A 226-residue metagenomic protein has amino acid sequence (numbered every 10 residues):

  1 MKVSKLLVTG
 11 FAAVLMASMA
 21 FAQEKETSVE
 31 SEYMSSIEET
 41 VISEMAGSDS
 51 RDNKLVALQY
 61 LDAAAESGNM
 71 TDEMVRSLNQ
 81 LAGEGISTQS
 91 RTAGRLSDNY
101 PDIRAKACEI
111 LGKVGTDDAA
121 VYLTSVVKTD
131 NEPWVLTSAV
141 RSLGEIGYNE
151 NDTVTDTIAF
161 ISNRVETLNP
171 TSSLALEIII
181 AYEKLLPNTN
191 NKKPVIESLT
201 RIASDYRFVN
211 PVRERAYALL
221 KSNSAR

Functional and structural regions predicted by a protein language model:
M1-G10: Bacterial N-terminal signal peptides that target proteins for export
A17-M19: N-terminal signal peptide c-region/cleavage motif recognized by signal peptidases
F21-Q23: Boundary of Sec targeting at the N-terminus
K25-E32, D52-N69, A93-S97, P101-T116 (+4 more regions): Structural detector for internal amphipathic alpha-helices that build alpha-solenoid repeat scaffolds
T27-M45, S67-A93, T116-K128, N149-V165 (+2 more regions): Amphipathic alpha-helical scaffolding segments comprising HEAT/armadillo-like alpha-solenoid repeats
D130-N131, R207-F208: Short coil/turn segments at helix-helix junctions and helix-capping linkers within large alpha-helical proteins
L168-N169, R207: Short coil/turn linkers that connect adjacent helices within long alpha-helical scaffolds, especially alpha-solenoid
